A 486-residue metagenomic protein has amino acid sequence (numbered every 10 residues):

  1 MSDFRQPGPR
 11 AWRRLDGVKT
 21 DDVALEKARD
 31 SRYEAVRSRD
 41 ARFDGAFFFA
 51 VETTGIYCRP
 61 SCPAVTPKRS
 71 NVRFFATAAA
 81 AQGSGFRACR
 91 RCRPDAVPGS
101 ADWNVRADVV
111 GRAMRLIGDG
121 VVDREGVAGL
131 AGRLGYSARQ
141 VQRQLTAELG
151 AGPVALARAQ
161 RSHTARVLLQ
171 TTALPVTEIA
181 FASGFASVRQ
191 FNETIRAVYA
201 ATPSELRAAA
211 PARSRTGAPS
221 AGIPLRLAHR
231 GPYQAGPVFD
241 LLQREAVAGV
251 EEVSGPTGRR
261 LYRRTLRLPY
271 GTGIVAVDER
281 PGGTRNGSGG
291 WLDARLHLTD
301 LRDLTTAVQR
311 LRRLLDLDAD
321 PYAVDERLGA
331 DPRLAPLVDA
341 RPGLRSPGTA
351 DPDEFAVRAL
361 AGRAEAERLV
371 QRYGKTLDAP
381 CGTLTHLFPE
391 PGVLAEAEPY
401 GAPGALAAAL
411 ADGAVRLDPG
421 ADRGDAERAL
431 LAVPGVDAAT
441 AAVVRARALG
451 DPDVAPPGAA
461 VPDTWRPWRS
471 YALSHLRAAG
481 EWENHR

Functional and structural regions predicted by a protein language model:
S2-R486: HhH-family (HhH-GPD) DNA N-glycosylase catalytic core used in base-excision repair
